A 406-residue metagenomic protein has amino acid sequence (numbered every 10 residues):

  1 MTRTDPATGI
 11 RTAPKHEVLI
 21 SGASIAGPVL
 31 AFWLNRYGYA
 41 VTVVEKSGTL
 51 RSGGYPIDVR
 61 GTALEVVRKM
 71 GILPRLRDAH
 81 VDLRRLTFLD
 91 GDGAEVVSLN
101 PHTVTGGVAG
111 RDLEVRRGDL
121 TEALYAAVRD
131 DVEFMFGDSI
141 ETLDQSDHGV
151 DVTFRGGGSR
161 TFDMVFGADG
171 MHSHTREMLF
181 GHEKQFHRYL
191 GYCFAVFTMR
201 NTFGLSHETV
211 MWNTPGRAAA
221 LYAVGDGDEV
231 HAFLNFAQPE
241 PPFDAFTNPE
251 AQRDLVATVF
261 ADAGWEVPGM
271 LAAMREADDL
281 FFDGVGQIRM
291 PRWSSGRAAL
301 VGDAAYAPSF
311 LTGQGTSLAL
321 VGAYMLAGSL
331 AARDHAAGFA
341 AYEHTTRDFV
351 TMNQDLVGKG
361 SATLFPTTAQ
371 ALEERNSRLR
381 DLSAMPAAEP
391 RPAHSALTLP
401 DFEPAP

Functional and structural regions predicted by a protein language model:
T2-H16, R36, D78, G93 (+2 more regions): C-terminal helical "tail/cap" subdomain of flavin- and related membrane-associated enzymes
T2-V18, N35-Y37, R60-V196, P239-A257 (+1 more regions): Conserved N-terminal helical subregion
G22-S24, K46: Glycine-rich Rossmann-fold phosphate-binding loop(s) that bind the pyrophosphate of adenine dinucleotide cofactors
G27-P28: N-terminal Rossmann-fold NAD(P) dinucleotide-binding loop
N35-Y55: Glycine-rich FAD pyrophosphate-binding loop
V41-T42, A298-V301, Y342: Residue-level marker for buried hydrophobic side chains located in beta-strands that build the well-ordered beta-sheet
G191-V224, D244-F246: Flavin-dependent oxidoreductases
N201-T202, P215, G225, A237-T312: FAD/FMN-dependent oxidoreductases across multiple families
